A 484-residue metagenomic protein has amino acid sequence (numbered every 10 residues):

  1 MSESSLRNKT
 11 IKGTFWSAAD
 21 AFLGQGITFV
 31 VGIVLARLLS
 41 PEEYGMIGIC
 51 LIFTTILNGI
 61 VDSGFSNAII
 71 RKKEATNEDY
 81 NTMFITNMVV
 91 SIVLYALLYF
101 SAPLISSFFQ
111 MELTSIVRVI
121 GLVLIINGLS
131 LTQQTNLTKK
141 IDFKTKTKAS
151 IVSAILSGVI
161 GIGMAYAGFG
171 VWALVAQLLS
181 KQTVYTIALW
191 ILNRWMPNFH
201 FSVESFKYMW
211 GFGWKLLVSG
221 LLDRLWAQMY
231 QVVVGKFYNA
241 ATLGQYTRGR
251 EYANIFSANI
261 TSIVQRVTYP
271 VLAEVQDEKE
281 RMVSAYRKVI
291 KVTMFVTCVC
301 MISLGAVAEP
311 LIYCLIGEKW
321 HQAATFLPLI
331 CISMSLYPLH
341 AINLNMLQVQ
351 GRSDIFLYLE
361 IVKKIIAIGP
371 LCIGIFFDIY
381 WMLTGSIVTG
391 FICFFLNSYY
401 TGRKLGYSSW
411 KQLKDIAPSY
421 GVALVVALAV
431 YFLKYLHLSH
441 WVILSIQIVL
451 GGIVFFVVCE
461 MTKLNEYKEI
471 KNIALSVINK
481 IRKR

Functional and structural regions predicted by a protein language model:
M1-F29, N67-I70, E74-T82, F109 (+4 more regions): N-terminal membrane topogenesis motif
M1-L6, T10, K144, I187-V232 (+3 more regions): Interhelical loop/hinge segments that connect adjacent transmembrane helices in multipass membrane
S2-E3, Y399-G402, Y407-S409, I416 (+1 more regions): Membrane-proximal transmembrane or re-entrant/amphipathic helices at the cytosolic face
L6-S63, V90-A102, V123, S153-I162 (+2 more regions): Signature of the first transmembrane helix
R7, I11, A68-N77, I126-A149 (+5 more regions): Membrane-interface junctions at transmembrane-helix termini in multi-pass inner-membrane proteins
F29, I85-F109, S115-V119, V159-A167 (+3 more regions): Alpha-helical transmembrane segments of multi-pass membrane transport and lipid-handling proteins
R71-T86, Q245-I361, K483: Specific pore-lining/lateral-gate transmembrane helices of multi-pass inner-membrane transport and insertion machines
T114-G121, A149-R194, Y208-F212, Q245-R250 (+5 more regions): Hydrophobic alpha-helical transmembrane segments
